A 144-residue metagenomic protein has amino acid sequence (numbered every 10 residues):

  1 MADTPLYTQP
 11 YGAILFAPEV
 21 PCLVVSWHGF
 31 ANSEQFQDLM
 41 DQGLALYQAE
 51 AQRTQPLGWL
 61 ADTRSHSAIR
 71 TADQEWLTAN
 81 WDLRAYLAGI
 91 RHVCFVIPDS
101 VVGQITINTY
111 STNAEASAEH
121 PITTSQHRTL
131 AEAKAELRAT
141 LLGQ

Functional and structural regions predicted by a protein language model:
A2-Q144: Amphipathic, Lys/Arg-enriched alpha-helical "gate/interface" segment within cytosolic domains that mediates
